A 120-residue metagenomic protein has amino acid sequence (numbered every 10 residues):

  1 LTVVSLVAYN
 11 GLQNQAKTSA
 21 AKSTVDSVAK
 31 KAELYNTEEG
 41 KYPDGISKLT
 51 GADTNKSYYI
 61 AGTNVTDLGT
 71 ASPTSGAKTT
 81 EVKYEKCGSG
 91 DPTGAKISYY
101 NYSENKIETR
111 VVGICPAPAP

Functional and structural regions predicted by a protein language model:
L1-S23: Amphipathic alpha-helical segments typified by the pilin-like N-terminal helix that continues immediately C-terminal
E33-P120: Periplasmic/extracellular, small/polar-rich flexible segments of pilin-like filament-forming proteins
